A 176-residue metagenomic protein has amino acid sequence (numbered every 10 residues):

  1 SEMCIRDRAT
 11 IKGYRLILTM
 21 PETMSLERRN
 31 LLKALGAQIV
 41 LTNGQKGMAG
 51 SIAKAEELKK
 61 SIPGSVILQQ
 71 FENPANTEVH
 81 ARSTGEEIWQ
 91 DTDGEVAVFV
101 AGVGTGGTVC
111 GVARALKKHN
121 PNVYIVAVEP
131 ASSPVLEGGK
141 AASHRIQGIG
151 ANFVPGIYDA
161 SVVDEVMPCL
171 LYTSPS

Functional and structural regions predicted by a protein language model:
E2-D7, Y172-S176: Conserved small/polar residues in nucleotide/adenosyl-binding loops
R6, K12, K46-I52, E72-P168: Glycine-rich phosphate/pyrophosphate-binding loop at beta-loop-alpha junctions
Y14-S25, R29-S51: A glycine-rich helix N-cap at a beta->alpha junction
L31, E57-K60, V154-S161: Short, conserved catalytic or adaptor-binding loops enriched in Gly and charged residues
V40-T42, I67-F71: Short beta-strands and strand-loop turn motifs
